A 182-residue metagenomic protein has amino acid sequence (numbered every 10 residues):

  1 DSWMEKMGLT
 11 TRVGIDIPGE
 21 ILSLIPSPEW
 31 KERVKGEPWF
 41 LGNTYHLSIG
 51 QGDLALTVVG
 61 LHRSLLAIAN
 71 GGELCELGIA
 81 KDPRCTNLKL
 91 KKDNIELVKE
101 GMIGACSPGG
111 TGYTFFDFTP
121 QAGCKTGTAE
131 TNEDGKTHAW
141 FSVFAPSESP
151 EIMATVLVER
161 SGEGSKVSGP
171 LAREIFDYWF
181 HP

Functional and structural regions predicted by a protein language model:
D1-S161: Beta-lactam-recognizing serine transpeptidase/beta-lactamase-like catalytic domain environment
T57-R63, V167-E174: Short amphipathic alpha-helical face segments that pack within enzyme cores and frequently flank/anchor catalytic
T86, L171-P182: Short, gly/Ser/Thr-rich active-site loops of penicillin-recognizing serine hydrolases
G162-K166: Ordered, soluble secondary-structure elements with a strong preference for glycine-centered loop motifs and nearby
